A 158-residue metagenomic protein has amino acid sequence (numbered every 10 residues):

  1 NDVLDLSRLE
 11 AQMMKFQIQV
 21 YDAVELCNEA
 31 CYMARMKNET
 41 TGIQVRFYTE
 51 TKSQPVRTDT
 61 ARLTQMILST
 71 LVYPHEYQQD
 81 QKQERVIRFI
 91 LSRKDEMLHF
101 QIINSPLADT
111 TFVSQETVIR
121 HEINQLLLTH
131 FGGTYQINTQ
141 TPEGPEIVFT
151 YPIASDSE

Functional and structural regions predicted by a protein language model:
A11-F16, P55-T58: Conserved micro-motifs of the catalytic ATP-binding
Q17-C31, T64: A conserved beta-strand-to-alpha-helix junction within the catalytic ATP-binding
Q17-D22, Q44-Q54, K94, S105: Conserved catalytic submotifs in the C-terminal HATPase_c
K37-F47, Q83: Short conserved segments within the C-terminal catalytic ATPase subdomain
E84-E96, I103: Short beta-strand/loop element within the Bergerat-fold HATPase_c
L98-E122: Glycine-rich/acidic phosphate-handling loop/turn and adjacent ATP-lid/helix of nucleotide-binding kinase/ATPase domains
E122-G132: Conserved glycine-/histidine-rich ATP-lid loop and adjacent helix of the Bergerat-fold HATPase_c
G132-T139, E146: Glycine-rich ATP-binding loops of the HATPase_c
